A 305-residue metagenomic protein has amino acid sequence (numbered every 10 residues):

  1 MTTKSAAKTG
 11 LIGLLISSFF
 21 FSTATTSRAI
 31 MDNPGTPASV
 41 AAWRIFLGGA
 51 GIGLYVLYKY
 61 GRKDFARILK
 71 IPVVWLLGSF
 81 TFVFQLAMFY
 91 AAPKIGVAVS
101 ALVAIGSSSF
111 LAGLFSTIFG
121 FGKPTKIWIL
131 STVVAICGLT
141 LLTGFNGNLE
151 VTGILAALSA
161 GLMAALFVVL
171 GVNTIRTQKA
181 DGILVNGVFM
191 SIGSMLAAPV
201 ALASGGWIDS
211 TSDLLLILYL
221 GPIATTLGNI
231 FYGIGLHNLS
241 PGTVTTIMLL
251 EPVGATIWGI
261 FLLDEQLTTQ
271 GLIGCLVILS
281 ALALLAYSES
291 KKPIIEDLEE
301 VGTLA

Functional and structural regions predicted by a protein language model:
M1-W43, G48, S79, V83 (+5 more regions): Glycine-/small-residue-enriched transmembrane alpha-helix faces in small-molecule transporters and effluxers
T2-T3, I45, G49, D213 (+1 more regions): C-terminal-most transmembrane helix of multi-pass membrane proteins
A6-L11, P34-A42, A66-I71, G144-M163 (+2 more regions): Juxtamembrane helix-entry segments on the extracytoplasmic side of multipass membrane proteins
S22, T26, G78, F82-L86 (+6 more regions): Hydrophobic/small/kink-forming positions within alpha-helical transmembrane segments of polytopic membrane proteins
I30-M31, V40, R44, A91-A92 (+7 more regions): Hydrophobic/aromatic residues within transmembrane alpha-helices of multi-pass small-molecule transporters
S39-A50, F89-G122, P241-I260: Specific alpha-helical transmembrane segments that line the substrate/conduction pathway and gating interfaces
I52, T81, P124-G144, A164 (+3 more regions): Hydrophobic transmembrane alpha-helices of multi-pass small-molecule transport proteins
G53-V99, L141, G221-L239: Specific transmembrane alpha-helical segments of multi-pass solute transporters/efflux pumps, especially DMT/EamA
